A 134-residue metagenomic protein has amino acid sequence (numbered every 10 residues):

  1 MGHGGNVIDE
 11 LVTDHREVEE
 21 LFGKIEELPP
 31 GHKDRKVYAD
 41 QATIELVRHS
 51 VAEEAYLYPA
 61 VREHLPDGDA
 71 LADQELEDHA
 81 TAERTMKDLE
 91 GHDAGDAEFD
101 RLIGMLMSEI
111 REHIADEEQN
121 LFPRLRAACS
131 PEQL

Functional and structural regions predicted by a protein language model:
M1-L134: Small-residue-biased structural context
